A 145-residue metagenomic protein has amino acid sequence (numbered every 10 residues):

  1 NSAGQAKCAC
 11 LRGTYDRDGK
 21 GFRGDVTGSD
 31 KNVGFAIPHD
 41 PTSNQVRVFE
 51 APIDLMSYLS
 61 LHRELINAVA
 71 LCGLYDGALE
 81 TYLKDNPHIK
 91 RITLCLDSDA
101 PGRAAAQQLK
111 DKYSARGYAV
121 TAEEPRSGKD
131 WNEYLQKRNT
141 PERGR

Functional and structural regions predicted by a protein language model:
N1-D85: Phosphate-handling DNA/RNA-contact segment within nucleic-acid enzymes
S60-R145: TOPRIM fold recognition
